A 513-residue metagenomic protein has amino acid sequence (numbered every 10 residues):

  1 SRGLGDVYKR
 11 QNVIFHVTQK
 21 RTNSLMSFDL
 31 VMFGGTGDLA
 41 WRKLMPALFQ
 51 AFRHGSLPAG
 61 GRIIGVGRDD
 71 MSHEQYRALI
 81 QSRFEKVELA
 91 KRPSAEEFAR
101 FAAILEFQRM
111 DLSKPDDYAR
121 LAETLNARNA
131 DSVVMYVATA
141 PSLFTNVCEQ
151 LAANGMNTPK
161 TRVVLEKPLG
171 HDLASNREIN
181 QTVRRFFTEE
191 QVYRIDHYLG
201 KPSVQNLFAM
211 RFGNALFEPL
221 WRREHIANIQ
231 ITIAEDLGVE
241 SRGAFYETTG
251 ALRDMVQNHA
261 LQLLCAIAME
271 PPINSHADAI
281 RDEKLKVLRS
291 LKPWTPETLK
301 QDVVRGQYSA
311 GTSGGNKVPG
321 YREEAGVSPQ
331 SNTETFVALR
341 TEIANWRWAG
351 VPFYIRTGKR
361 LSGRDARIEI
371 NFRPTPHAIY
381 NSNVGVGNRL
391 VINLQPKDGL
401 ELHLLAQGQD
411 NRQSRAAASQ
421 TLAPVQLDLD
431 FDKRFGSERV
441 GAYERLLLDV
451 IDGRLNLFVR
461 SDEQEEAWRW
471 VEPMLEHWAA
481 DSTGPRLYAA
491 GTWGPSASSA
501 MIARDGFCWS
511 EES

Functional and structural regions predicted by a protein language model:
S1-Y8: Short, small-residue-biased leader/transition segments that mark boundaries at the very start of proteins
I14, K20-V164, L169-S513: Secretory/organelle targeting and membrane-embedding segments
